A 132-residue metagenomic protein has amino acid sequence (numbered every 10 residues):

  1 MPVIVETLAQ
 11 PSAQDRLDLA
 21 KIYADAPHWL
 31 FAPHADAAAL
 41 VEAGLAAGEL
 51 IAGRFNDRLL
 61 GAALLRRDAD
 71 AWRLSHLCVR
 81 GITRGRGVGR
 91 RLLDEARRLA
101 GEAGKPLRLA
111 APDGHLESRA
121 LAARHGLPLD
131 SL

Functional and structural regions predicted by a protein language model:
M1-P33: Short amphipathic alpha-helix that is part of the acyltransferase structural core
D18-I22, R58, R91, E95: Alpha-helical elements of Rossmann-like donor-binding domains used by nucleotide-donor carbohydrate transfer enzymes
P27-N56: Active-site rim helix/loop that mediates acceptor-substrate recognition in acyltransferases
A52, R58-R66, A71-C78: Conserved beta-strand in the GNAT
V79, G85-R98: Conserved acetyl-CoA-binding loop-helix of GNAT-fold acetyltransferases
L92, H115-S118: Conserved short alpha-helix immediately C-terminal to the canonical SAM/SAH-binding motif I of Rossmann-like
A100-D113: Conserved GNAT acetyl-CoA-binding A-motif
A110-P112, A123-L132: Conserved catalytic-core motifs of GNAT/GCN5-like acyltransferases
